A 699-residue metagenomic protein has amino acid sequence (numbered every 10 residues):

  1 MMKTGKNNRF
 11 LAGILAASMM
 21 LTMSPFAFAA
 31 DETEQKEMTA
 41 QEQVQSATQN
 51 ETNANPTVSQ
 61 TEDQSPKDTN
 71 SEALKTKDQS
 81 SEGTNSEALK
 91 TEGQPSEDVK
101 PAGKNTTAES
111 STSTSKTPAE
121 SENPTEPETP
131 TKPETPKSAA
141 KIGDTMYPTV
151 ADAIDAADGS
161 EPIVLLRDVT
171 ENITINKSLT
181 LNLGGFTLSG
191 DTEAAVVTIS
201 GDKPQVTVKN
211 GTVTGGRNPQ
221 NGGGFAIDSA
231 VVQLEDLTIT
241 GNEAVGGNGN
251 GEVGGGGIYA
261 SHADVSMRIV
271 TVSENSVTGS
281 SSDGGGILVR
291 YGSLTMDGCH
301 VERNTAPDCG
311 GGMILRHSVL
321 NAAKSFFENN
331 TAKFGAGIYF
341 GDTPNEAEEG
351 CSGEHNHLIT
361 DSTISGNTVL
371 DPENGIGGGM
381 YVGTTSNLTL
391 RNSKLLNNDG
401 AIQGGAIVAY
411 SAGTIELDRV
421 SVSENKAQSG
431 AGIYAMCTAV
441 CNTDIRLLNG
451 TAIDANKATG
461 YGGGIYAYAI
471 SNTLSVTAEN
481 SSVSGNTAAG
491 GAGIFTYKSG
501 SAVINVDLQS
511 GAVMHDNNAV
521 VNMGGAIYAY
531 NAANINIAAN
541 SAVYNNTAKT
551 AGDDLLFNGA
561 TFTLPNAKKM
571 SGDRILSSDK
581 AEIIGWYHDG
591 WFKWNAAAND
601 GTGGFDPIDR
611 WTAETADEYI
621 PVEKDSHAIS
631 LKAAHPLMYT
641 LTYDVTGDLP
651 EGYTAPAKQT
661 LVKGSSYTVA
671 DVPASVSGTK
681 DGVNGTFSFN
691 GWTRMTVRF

Functional and structural regions predicted by a protein language model:
M1-K3, F26-T145, D152-D155, H635: Low-complexity, acidic Ser/Thr/Pro-rich repeat tracts that form intrinsically disordered stalk/linker regions of very
N8-F28: Sec-dependent N-terminal signal peptides of Gram-positive bacterial secreted proteins and lipoproteins
T135, N546, G572-P621, Y667-F699: Surface-exposed interfaces of beta-sheet-rich extracellular modules
A153-T170, L179-F186: Glycine-rich repeat segments that build the extracellular carbohydrate-interaction surface of secreted and virion
T170-T180, L188-N210, T214-V232, G246-A263 (+9 more regions): Extracellular beta-strand-rich solenoid/capping regions of secreted or surface-exposed proteins that bind or remodel
N172-T174, G190-A195, R217-G223, E243-N250 (+12 more regions): Short glycine/acidic-rich loop motifs that flank beta-strands on beta-rich extracellular proteins
L183-F186, Q205-G215, V231-V245, D264-T278 (+10 more regions): Right-handed parallel beta-helix
